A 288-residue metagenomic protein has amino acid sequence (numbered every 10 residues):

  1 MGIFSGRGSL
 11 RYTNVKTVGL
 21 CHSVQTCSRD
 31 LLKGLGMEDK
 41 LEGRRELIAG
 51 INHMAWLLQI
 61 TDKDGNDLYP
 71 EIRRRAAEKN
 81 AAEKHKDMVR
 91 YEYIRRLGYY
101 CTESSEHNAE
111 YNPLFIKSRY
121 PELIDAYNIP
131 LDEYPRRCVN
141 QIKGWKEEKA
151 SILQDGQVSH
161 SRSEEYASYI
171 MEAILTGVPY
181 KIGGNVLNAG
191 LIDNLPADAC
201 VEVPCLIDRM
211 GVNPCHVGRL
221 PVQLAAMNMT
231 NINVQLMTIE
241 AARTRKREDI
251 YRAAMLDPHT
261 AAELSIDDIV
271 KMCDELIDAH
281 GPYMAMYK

Functional and structural regions predicted by a protein language model:
M1-V15: Rossmann-fold NAD(P)-binding glycine/threonine-rich loop
R7, V24-R29: Short gly/pro/ser/thr-enriched loop/turn and capping motifs at secondary-structure boundaries
V18, S28-K288: Long, compositionally biased stretches enriched for glycine and/or charged residues
